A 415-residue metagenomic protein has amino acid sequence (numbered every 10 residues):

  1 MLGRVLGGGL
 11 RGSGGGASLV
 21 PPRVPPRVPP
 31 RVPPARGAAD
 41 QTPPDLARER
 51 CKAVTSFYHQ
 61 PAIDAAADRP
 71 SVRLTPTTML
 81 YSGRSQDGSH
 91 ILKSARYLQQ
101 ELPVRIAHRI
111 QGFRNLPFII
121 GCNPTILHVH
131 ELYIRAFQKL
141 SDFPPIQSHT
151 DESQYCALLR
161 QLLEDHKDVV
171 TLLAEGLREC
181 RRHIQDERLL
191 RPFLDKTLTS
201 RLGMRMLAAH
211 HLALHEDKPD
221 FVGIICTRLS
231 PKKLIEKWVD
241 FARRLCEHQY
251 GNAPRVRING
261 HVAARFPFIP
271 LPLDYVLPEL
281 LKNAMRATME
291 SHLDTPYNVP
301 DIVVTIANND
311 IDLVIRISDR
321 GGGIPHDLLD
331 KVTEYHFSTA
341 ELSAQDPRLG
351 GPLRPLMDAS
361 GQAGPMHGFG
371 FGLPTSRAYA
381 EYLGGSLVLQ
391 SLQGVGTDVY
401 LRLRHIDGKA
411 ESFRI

Functional and structural regions predicted by a protein language model:
Q41-R255, F266, P270-L277: Signal-transmission coiled-coils
N252, R265, I269, K282-R320 (+3 more regions): ATP-lid-like helix-loop hinge signature
D312, G323, G370, Q393-Y400 (+1 more regions): Glycine-rich nucleotide-binding loop
S318-G323, H336-F337, H405: Glycine-rich acidic phosphate-binding loop
D330-E334, A340-Q345: ATPase catalytic-site recognition across NTP-hydrolyzing enzymes
D358-G368, Q390-G396, R404: A short beta-strand-to-loop micro-motif at the C-terminal edge of the catalytic HATPase_c
G372, S376: Short alpha-helical Gxxx[C/S/T] motif in the catalytic ATP-binding
